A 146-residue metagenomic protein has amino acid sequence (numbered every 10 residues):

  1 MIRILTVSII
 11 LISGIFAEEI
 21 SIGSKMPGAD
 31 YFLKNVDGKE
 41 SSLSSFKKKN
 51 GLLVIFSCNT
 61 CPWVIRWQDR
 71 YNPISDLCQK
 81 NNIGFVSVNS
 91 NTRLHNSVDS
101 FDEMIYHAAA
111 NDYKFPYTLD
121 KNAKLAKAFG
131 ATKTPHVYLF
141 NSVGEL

Functional and structural regions predicted by a protein language model:
I4-S13: Sec-dependent N-terminal signal peptides
A17-S44: N-terminal "domain-start" segment that seeds a small globular fold
G38, V137-L146: Short, glycine-anchored, charge-dense loop/turn motifs used at functional sites
S44-I65: Short active-site neighborhood of thiol/selenol oxidoreductases, capturing the structured segment around
T60-W63, N91-H95, N122-L125: Solvent-exposed loop/turn segments at secondary-structure junctions within structured extracellular/periplasmic domains
W63-Q79, V98-F101: Typically the conserved alpha-helix immediately C-terminal to a functionally engaged Cys/Sec in thioredoxin-like
N81-L119: Conserved segment of the thioredoxin-like fold in thiol-based oxidoreductases
M104-N141: Short, internal strand/loop/helix patches that form the active-site neighborhood or redox-interaction surface
